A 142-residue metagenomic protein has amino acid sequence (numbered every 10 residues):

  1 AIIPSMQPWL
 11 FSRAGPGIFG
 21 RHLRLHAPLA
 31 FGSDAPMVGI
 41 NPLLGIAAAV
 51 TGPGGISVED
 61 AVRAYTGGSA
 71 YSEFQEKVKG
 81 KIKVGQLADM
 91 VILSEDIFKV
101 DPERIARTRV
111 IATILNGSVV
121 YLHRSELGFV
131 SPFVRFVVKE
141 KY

Functional and structural regions predicted by a protein language model:
A1-K99, E103, T108-N116: His/Asp/Glu-enriched, well-ordered alpha-helical/loop segment that forms or immediately abuts the divalent-metal
T66, E140-Y142: Surface-exposed acidic, glycine/proline-enriched linker/cap segments that occur as 15-30-residue helix-coil
V119-K139: Glycine- and charge-enriched low-complexity intrinsically disordered segments
